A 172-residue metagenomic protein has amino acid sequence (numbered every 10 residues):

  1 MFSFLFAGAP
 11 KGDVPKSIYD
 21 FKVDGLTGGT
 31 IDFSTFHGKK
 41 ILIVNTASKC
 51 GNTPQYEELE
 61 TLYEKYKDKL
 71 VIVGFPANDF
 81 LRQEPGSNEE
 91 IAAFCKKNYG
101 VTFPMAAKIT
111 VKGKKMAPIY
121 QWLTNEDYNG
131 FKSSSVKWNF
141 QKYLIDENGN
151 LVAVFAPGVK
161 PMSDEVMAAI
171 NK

Functional and structural regions predicted by a protein language model:
F2-S34, P54, P118: N-terminal "domain-start" segment that seeds a small globular fold
G25, N45-K49: Amphipathic alpha-helical repeat scaffolds
K39-K40, K49, T53-A77, K96-Y99: Conserved helix-turn-beta segment immediately C-terminal to the redox Cys motif in thioredoxin-like folds
I41-V44, V71-F75, P104-A107, L144 (+1 more regions): Structural recognition of the beta-strand scaffold that forms the well-ordered cores of secreted hydrolase catalytic
K49-C50, A77-R82, I109-K112: Short histidine/acidic/glycine/proline-rich micro-motifs that form metal- and phosphate-coordinating active-site loops
E89-K137: Short, internal strand/loop/helix patches that form the active-site neighborhood or redox-interaction surface
P118-Q121, E126-K172: Thiol-/selenol-based redox modules, centered on thioredoxin-like and closely related oxidoreductase domains
